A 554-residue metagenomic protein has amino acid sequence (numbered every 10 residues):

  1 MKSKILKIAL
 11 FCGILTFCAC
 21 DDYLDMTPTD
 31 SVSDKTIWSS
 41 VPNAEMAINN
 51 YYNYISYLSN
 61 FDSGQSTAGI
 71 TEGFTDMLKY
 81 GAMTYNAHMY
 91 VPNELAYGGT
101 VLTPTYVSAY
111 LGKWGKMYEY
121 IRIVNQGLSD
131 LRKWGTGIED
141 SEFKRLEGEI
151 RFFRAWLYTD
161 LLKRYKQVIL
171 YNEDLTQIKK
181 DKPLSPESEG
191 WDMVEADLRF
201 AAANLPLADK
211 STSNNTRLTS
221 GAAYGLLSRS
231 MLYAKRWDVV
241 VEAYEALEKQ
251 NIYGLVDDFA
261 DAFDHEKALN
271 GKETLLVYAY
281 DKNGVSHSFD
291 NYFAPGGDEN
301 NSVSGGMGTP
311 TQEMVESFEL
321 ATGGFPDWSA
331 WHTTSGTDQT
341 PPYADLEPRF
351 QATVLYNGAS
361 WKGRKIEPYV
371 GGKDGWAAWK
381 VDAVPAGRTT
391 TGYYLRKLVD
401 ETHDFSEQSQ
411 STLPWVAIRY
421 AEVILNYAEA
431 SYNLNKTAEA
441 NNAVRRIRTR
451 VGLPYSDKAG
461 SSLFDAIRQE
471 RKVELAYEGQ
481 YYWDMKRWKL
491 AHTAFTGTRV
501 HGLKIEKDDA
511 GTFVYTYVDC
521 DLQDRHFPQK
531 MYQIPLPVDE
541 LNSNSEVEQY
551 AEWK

Functional and structural regions predicted by a protein language model:
M1-T29: Bacterial Sec-dependent N-terminal signal peptides
C20-T71, S329, L541-K554: Membrane-proximal, proline-rich intrinsically disordered regions
S40-N49, N53-F61, T84-Y165, D181-E189 (+7 more regions): Conserved, well-structured interaction surfaces
V91-L102, G336-R419, W553: Flexible, polar/acidic helix-loop-strand segments at domain edges
M117-Y118, M193, D264-G324, Q410 (+3 more regions): Long, intrinsically disordered, low-complexity segments
Y278-W379: Glycine-rich, aromatic-lined ligand/substrate-binding cores of catalytic and carbohydrate-binding domains
